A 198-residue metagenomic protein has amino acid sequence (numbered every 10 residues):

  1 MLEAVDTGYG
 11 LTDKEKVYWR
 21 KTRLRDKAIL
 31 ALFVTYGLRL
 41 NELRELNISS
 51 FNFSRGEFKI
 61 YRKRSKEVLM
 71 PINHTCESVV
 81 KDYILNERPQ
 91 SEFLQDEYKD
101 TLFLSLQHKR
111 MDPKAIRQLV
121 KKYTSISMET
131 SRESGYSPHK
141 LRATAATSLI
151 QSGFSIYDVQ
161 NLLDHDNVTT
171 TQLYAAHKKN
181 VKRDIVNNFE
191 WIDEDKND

Functional and structural regions predicted by a protein language model:
M1-D198: Conserved catalytic core of the tyrosine transesterase superfamily
